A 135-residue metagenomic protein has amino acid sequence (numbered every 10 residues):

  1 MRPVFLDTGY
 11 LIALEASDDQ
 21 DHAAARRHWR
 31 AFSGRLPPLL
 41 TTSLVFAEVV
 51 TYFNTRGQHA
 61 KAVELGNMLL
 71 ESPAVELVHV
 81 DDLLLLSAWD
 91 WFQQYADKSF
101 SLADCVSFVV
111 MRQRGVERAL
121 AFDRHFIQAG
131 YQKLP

Functional and structural regions predicted by a protein language model:
M1-T41, N54-G66: Short, well-structured N-terminal submotif of metal-dependent ribonuclease cores
L6-D7, T41-T42, F100-S101, D123 (+1 more regions): Histidine- and aromatic-rich ligand-binding microenvironments
L11, F46, F126-I127: A generic structural signal for short hydrophobic patches within well-formed alpha-helices
L69-D81, Y95-D97, F126-P135: Short acidic, glycine/proline-enriched helix-loop-strand junctions
E76-E117: Active-site neighborhoods of divalent-metal-dependent phosphate/nucleic-acid chemistry enzymes
F108-P135: Acidic, PIN/NYN-like endoribonuclease modules and their adjacent C-terminal/linker elements
